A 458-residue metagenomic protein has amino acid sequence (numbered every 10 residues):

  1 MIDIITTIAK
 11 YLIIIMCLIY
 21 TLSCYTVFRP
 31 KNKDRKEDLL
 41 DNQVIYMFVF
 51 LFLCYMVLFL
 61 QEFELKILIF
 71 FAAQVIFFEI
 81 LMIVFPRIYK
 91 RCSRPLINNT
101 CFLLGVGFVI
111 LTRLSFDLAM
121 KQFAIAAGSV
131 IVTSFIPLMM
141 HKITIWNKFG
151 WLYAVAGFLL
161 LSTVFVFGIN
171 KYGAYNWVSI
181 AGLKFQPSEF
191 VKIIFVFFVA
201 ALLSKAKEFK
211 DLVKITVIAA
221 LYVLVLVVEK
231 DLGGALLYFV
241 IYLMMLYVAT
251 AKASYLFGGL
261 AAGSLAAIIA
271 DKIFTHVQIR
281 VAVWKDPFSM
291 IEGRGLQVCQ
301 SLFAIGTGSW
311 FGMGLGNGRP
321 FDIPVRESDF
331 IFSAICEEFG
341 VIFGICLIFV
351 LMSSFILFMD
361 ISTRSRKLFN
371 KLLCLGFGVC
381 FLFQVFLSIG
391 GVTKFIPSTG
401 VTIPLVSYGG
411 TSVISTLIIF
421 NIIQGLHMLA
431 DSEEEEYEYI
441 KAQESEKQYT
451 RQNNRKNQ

Functional and structural regions predicted by a protein language model:
M1-C17: Hydrophobic transmembrane alpha-helical segments in integral membrane proteins
L18-Y25, M82-I83: Alpha-helical transmembrane segments
L22-L40: Membrane-interface helix-loop junction between the first two transmembrane segments
E64-G293, S333-G391, I418, I422 (+1 more regions): Hydrophobic alpha-helical transmembrane segments of multi-pass inner membrane proteins, especially in bacterial systems
I305-I342, S365: Long extracytoplasmic/lumenal interhelical loops at the membrane interface of multi-pass membrane proteins
K394-Y439: Transmembrane alpha-helices of multi-pass inner-membrane enzymes
